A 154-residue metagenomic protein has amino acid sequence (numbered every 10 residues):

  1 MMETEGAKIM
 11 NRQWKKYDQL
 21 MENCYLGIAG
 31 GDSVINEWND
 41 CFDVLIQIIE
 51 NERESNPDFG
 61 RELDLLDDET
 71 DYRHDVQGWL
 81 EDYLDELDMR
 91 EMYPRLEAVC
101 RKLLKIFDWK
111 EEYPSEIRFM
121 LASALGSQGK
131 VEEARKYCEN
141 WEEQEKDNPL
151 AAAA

Functional and structural regions predicted by a protein language model:
A7-R12, T70, K102-E111, E139-D147: Solenoid-like repeat scaffolds
W14-A29, G60, T70-M89, E112-S123: Amphipathic alpha-helical repeat scaffolds of TPR domains
G31-W38, Y93, V131: TPR-repeat structural position
N39, D43-I46, E50, R101 (+1 more regions): Alpha-solenoid helical repeat scaffolds
E50-R73: Acidic, Ser/Thr- and Gly/Pro-rich intrinsically disordered linkers and low-complexity segments that flank or connect
E52-D58, K110-P114, E145-A154: Boundary/linker segments of alpha-helical solenoid repeat arrays
